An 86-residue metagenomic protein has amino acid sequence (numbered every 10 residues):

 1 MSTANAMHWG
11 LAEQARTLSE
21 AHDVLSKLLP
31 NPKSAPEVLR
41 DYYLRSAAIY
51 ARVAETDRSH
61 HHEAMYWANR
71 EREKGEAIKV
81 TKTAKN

Functional and structural regions predicted by a protein language model:
M1-N86: Long, non-catalytic architectural segments outside compact domain cores
